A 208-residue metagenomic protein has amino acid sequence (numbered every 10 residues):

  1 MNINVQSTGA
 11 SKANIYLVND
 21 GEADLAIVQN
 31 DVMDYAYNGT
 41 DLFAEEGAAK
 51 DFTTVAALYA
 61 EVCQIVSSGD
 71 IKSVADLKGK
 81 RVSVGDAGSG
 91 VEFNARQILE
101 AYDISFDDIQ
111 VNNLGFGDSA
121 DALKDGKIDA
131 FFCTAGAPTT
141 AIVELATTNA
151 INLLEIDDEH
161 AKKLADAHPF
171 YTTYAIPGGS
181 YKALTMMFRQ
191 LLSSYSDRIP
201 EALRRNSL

Functional and structural regions predicted by a protein language model:
M1-D76, S83-D86: Short, glycine-/small- and polar/acidic-enriched structural segments that line small-molecule recognition paths
M1-N4, A57-D125: Bilobed "Venus flytrap"/periplasmic-binding protein-like clamshell domains and structurally analogous long
N2-G9, D24-N30, F93-I98, F131-L145: Short N-terminal helix-initiation segments at or just after the protein's N-terminus
S7-S11, A56-Y59, V84, G88-E92 (+4 more regions): Solvent-exposed, acidic/flexible segments
A13, L17, E22, K50 (+7 more regions): Extracytoplasmic/secreted proteins, especially bacterial periplasmic and envelope-associated proteins
N19-A23, N38, D70, E100-I104 (+3 more regions): Sec-exported extracytoplasmic/periplasmic mature domains
A23, E46-E61, A101-I104, C133-G136 (+1 more regions): Short secondary-structure transition/capping segments
N30-V32, T40-D41, F106-R204: Pocket-lining segment of extracytoplasmic ligand-binding domains
